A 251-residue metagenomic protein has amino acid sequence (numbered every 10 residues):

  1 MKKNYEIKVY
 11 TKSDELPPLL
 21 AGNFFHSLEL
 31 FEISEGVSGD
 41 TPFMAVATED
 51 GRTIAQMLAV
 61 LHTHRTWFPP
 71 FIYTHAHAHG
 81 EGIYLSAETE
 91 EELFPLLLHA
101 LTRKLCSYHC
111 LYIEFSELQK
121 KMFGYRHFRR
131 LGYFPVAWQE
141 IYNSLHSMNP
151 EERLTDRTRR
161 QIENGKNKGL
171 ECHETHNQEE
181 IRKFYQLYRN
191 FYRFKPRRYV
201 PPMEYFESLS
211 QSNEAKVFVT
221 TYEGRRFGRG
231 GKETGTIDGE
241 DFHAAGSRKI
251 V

Functional and structural regions predicted by a protein language model:
K2-T66, E117-I250: A conserved beta-strand-loop-helix scaffold within acyl/acetyltransferase catalytic domains
H62-E81: Conserved acyl-donor/pantetheine-binding loop and adjacent beta-alpha core of acyl/acetyltransferases and related
A78-E90, A244-V251: A short, internal acetyl-CoA/4′-phosphopantetheine-binding micro-motif in the GNAT/acyltransferase core
G80-E88, L111-I113, E140-M148: Short acidic, glycine/Ser/Thr-rich loop/turn "cap" segments at secondary-structure junctions
E81-S86, R103-L105, Q211: A short, hydrophobic secondary-structure junction motif
T89, L93-L97, E180: Short amphipathic alpha-helical segments
P95-H109: Conserved acyl-CoA
S107-E117: Conserved GNAT acetyl-CoA-binding A-motif
